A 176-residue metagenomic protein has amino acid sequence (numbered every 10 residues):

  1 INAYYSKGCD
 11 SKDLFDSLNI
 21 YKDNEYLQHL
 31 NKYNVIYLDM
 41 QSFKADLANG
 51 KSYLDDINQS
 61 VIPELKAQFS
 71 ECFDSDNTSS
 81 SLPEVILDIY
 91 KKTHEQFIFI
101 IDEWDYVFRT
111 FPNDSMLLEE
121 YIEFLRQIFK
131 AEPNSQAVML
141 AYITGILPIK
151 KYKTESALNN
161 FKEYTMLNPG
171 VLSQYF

Functional and structural regions predicted by a protein language model:
I1-F176: Phosphate-binding site recognition
